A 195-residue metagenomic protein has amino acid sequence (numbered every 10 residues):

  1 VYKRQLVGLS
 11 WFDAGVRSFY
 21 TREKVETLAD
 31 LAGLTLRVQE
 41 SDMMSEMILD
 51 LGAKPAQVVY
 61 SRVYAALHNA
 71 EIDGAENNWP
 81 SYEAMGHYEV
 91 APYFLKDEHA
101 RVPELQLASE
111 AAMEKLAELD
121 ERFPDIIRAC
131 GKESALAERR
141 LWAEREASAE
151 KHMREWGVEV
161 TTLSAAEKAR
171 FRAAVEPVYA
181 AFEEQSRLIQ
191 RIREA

Functional and structural regions predicted by a protein language model:
V1: Active-site loops and adjacent core secondary-structure elements that bind or stabilize anionic groups
R4-A195: N-terminal secretory/targeting leader peptides
